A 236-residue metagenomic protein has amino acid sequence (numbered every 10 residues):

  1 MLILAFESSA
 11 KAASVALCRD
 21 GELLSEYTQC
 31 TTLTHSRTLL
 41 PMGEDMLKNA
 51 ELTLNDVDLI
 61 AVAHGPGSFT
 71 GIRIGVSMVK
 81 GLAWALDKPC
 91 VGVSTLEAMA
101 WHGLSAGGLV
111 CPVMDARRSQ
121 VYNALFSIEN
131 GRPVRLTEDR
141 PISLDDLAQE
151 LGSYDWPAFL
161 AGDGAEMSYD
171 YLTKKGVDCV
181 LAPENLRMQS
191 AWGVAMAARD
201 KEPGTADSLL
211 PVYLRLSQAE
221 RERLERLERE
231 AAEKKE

Functional and structural regions predicted by a protein language model:
M1-P66, P141: N-terminal beta-alpha supersecondary unit
A16, Y122-F126, V212: Conserved hydrophobic/aromatic positions in well-ordered beta-strands
E22, T34, P89-M188, Q218 (+1 more regions): Surface "functional belts" at beta-alpha junctions
C30-T38, F69, R73, S77 (+2 more regions): Residues at secondary-structure transition points
M46-A50, A85, G103, A191-E202: Stable alpha-helical structural segments in soluble proteins, enriched in small hydrophobic residues
A61-C90, T95: DPxDG-like acidic metal-binding loop motif
V180-E236: Acyltransferase
